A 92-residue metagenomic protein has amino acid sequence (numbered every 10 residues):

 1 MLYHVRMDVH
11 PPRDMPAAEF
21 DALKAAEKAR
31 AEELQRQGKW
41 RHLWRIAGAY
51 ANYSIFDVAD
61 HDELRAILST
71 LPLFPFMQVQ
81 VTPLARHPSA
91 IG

Functional and structural regions predicted by a protein language model:
M1-G92: Conserved, structured core segments of small domains
